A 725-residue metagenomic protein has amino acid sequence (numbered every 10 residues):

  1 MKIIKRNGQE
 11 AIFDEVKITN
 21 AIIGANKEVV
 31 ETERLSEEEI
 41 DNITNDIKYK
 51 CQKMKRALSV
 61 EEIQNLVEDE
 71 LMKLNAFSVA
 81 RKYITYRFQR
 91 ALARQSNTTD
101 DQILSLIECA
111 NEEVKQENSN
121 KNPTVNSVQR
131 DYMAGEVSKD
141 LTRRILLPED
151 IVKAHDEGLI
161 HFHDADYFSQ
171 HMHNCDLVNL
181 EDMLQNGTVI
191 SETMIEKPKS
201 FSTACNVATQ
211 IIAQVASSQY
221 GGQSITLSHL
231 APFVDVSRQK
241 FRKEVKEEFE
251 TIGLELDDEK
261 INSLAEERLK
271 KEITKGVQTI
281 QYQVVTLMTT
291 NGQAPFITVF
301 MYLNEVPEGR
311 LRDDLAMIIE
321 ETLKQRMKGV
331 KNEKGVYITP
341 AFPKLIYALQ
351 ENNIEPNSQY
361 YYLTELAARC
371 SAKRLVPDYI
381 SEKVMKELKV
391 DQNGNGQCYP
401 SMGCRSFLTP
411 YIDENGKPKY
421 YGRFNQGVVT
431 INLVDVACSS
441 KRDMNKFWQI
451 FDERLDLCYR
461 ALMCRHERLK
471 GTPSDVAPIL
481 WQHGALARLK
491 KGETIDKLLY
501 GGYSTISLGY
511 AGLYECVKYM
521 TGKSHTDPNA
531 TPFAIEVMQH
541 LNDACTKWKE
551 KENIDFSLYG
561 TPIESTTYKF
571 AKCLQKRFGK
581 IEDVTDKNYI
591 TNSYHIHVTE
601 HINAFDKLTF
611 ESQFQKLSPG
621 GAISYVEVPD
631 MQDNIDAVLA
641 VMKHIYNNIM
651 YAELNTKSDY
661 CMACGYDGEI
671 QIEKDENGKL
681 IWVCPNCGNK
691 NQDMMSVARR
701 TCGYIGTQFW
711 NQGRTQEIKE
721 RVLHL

Functional and structural regions predicted by a protein language model:
M1-A110, K719-H724: Charged, amphipathic alpha-helical regulatory modules used for macromolecular assembly or allosteric control
K5-E10, V29-S36, K53, I412 (+3 more regions): A ubiquitous short alpha-helical element
D14, E673, T701-Y704: Conformational switch/transducer regions in large eukaryotic molecular machines and scaffolds
Q89-G502, K523, D527-Q692, S696: Conserved catalytic cores of very large enzyme subunits
I273-V277, Q281, K518-Y519, R714-E720: Metallocofactor- and cofactor-centric catalytic cores in central/energy metabolism, strongly enriched
I506-Y519, Q539, R700: Contiguous, well-ordered alpha-helical segments that form the cores/surfaces of helical PPI scaffolds
N686-L725: Long insertion/accessory domains within large nucleic-acid-processing enzymes
